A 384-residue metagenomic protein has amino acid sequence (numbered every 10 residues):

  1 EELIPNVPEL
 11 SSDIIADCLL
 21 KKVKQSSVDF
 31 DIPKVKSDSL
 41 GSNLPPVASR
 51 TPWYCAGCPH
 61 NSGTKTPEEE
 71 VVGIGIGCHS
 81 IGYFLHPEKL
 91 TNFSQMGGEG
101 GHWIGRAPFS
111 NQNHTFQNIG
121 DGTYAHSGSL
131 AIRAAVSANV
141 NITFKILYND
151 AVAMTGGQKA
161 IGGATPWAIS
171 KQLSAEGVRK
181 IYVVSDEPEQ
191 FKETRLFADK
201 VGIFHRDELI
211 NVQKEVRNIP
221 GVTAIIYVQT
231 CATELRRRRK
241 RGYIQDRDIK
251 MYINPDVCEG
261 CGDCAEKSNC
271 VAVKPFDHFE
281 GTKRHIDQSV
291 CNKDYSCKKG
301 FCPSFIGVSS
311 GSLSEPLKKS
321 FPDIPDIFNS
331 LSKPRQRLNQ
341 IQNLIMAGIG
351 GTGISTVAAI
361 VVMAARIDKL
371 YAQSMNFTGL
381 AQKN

Functional and structural regions predicted by a protein language model:
E1-E2, P87-T91, A151-P166, K192-V201 (+2 more regions): Short beta-alpha connecting loops at secondary-structure transitions that line or flank enzyme active sites
E1-N113, S312-I345, T352: Thiamine diphosphate
R50-T51, C55-H60, R247, M251-F279 (+1 more regions): C-terminal accessory/binding modules appended to enzymatic or scaffolding proteins
Y54, T66, V71-G73, F116-N118 (+11 more regions): Structured core elements
T64, V71-M154, K159-W167, I210-N211 (+1 more regions): Thiamine diphosphate
A151-Y243: Glycine-rich ThDP/TPP pyrophosphate-binding loop and its adjacent helix/strand module within ThDP-dependent enzymes
Q229-T230, L235-R241, E259-P316: Iron-sulfur cluster-binding cysteine motifs and their immediate structural context in ferredoxin-like electron-transfer
R247-Y252, K293-R335: Intrinsic disorder at enzyme termini
